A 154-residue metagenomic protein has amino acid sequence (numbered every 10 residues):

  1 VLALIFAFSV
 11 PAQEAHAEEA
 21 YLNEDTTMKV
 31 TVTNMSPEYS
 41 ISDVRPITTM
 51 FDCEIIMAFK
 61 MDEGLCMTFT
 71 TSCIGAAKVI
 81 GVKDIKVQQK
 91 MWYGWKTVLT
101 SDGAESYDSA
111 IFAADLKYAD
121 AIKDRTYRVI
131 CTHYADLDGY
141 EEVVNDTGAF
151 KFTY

Functional and structural regions predicted by a protein language model:
V1-K60: N-terminal prepro-regions of secreted/extracellular proteins
I47-V87: Short, surface-exposed binding/anchoring microloops in extracellular/periplasmic proteins
C53, M67, K83-I85, A114 (+2 more regions): Hydrophobic residues positioned within well-ordered beta-strands of beta-sheet architectures
M57-M61, Y118-K123, K151-Y154: Extracellular and analogous surface-interaction loops
C73-G75, Q89-M91, D120, H133-L137 (+1 more regions): Beta-strand elements of well-folded, non-transmembrane domains
D84-I85, K96-S109: Solvent-exposed serine/threonine-rich low-complexity stretches and specific carbohydrate-binding patches
A104-G139: Short, solvent-exposed, Trp/other aromatic-anchored flexible loops in extracytoplasmic proteins
G139-Y154: Short beta-strand elements
